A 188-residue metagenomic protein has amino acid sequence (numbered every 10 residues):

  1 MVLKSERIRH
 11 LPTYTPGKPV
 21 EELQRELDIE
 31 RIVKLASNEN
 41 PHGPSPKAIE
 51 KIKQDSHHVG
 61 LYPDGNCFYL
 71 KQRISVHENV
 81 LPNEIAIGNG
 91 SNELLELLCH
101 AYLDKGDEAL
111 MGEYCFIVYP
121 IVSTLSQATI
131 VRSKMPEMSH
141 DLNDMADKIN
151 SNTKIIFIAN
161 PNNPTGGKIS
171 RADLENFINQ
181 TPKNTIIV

Functional and structural regions predicted by a protein language model:
M1-L61: N-terminal "arm"/small-domain region of PLP-dependent enzymes with the aminotransferase-like
G60-N184: Conserved core of the PLP fold type I
V188: Generic enzyme active-site microenvironment
